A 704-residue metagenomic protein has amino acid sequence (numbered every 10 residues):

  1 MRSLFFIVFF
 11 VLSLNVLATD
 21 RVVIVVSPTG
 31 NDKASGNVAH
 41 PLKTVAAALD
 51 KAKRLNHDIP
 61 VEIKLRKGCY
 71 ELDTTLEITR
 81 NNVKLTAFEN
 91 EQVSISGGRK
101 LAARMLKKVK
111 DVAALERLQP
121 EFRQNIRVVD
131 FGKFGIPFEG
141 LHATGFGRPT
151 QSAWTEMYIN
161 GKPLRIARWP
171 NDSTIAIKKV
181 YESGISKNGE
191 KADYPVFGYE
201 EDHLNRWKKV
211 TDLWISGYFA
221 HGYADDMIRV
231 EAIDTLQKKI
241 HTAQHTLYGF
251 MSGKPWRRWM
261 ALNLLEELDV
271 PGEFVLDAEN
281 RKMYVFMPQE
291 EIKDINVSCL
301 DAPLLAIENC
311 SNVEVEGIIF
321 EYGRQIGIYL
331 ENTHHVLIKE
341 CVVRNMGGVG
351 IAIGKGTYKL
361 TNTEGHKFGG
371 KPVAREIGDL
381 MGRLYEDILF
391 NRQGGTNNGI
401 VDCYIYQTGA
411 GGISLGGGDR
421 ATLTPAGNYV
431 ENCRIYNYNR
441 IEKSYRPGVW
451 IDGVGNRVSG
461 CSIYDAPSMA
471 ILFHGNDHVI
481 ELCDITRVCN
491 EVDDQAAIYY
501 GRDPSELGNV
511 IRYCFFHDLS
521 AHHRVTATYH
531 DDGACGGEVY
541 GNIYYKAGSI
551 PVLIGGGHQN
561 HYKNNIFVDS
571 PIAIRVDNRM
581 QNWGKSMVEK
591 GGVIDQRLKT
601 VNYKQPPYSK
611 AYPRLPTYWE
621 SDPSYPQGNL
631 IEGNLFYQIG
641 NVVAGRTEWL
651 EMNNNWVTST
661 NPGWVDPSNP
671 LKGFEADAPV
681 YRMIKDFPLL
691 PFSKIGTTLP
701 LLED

Functional and structural regions predicted by a protein language model:
M1-R21: Bacterial Sec-dependent N-terminal signal peptides
D20-R21, I59-P60, N82, M227 (+5 more regions): A structure-centric signal for secondary-structure junctions around beta-strands
V22-I24, V61-I63, L213, N629-L635 (+1 more regions): Hydrophobic beta-strand segments of well-ordered beta-sheets in folded domains
V25-E331, L337, R344, G350-G394 (+6 more regions): Extracellular polysaccharide-degrading/modifying enzymes targeting complex plant/algal/animal polysaccharides
Q325-L330, R344-N398, Y404-L671, D677 (+1 more regions): Glycine- and acidic/polar-rich repeat regions and solenoidal domains
